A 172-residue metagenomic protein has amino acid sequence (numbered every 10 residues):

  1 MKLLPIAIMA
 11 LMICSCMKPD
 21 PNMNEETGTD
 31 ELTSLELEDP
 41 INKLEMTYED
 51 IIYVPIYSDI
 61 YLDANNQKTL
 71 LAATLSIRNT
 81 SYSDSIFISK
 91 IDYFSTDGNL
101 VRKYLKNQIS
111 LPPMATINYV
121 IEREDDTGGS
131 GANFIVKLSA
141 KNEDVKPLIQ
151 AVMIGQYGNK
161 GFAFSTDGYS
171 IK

Functional and structural regions predicted by a protein language model:
M1-M9: Sec-dependent signal peptide recognition, specifically the positively charged N-region followed immediately by
M12-S15: C-terminal motif of bacterial Sec signal peptides marking the signal peptidase cleavage site
M17-M23: Bacterial lipoprotein signal-peptidase II cleavage site
M23-T29, D125-K172: Terminal connector regions
E25-M46: Post-signal peptide N-terminal segment of mature Sec-exported envelope proteins
Q67-T74: Short, solvent-exposed loop/turn segments enriched in Ser/Thr/Gly
I77-D84: Asparagine-centered strand-capping/turn motif at beta-strand->loop junctions
L100-G131: Intrinsically disordered, low-complexity Pro/Gly/Ser/Thr-rich segments with frequent PxxP/GP/PP motifs and embedded
